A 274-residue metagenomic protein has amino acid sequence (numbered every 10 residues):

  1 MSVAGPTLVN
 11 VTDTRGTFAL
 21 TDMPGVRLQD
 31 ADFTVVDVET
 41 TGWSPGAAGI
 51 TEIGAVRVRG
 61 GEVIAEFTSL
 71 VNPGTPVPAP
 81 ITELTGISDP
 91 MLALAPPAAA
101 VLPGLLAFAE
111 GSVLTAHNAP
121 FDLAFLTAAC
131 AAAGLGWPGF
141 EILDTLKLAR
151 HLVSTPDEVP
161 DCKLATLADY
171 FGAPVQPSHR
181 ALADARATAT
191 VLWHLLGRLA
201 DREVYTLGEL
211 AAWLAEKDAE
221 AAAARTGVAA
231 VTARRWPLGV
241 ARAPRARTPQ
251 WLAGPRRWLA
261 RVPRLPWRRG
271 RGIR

Functional and structural regions predicted by a protein language model:
M1-A48, V58-E62, P90-R274: DEDD superfamily 3′-5′ metal-dependent exonuclease/proofreading module
T51-I53: Change "...and in nucleic-acid phosphodiester-cleaving endonucleases..." to "...and in nucleic-acid processing enzymes
R57-P76: Short glycine-rich, Thr/Ser-proximal phosphate-binding strand/loop in the N-terminal lobe of ATP-dependent enzymes
T75-P80, C162-K163: Short, glycine/polar-rich helix-capping loops at beta-to-alpha or helix-loop-helix junctions that flank or form
A79-I87: Short, basic/glycine-rich phosphate-binding loops at helix/coil junctions that contact nucleotide phosphates
